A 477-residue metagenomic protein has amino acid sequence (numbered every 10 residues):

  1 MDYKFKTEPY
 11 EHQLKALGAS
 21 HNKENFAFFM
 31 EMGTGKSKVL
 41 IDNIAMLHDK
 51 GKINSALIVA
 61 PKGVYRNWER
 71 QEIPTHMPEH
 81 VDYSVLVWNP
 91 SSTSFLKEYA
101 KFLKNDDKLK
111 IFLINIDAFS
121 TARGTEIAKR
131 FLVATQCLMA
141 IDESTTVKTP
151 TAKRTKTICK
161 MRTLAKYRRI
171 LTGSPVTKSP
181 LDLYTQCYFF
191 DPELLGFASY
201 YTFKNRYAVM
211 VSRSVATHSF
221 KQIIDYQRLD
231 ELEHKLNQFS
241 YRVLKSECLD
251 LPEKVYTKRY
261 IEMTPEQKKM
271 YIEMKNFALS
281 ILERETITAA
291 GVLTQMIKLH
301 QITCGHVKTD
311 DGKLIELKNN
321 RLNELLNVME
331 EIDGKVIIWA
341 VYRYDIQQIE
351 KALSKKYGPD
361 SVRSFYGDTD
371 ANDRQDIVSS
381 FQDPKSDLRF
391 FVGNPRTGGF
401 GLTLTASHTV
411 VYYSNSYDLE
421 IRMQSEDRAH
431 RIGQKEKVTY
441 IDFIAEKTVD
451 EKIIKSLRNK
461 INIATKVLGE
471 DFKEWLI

Functional and structural regions predicted by a protein language model:
M1, N22, T34-G35, V39-L57 (+4 more regions): Conserved Helicase C-terminal RecA-like lobe
M1-F29: Conserved pre-motif I regulatory segment
N54-S55, T75, H80-V85, L138 (+2 more regions): Conserved P-loop NTPase motor "coupling/switch" region that bridges the ATPase
Y65-D106, K110: Conserved nucleic-acid-binding Ia/Ib motif block in the N-terminal RecA-like helicase ATPase lobe
T93-I111, I116-T135, T149: Conserved helix/coil segment N-terminal to the catalytic DExD/H
S120-R123, K178-P180, I346-E350, Q375-V378 (+2 more regions): SF2 helicase motor core recognition
D142-E143: Walker B catalytic acidic pair
Y417-I477: A conserved SF2-helicase RecA2
